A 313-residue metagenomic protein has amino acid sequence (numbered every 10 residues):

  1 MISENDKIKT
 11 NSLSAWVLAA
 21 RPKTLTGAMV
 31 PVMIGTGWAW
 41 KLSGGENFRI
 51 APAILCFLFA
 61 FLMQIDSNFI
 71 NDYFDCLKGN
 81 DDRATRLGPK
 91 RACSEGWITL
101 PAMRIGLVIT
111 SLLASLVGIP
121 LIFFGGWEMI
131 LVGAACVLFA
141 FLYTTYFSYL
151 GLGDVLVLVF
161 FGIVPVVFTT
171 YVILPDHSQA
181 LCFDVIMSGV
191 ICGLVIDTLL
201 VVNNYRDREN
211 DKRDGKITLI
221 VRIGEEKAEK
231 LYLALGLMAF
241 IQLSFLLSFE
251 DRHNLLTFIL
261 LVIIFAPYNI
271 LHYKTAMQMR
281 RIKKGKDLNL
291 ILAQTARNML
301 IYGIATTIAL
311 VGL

Functional and structural regions predicted by a protein language model:
M1-L55, F59, L150, D154: Topogenic membrane-insertion module of multi-pass membrane proteins
M29-G35, L156-T170, C192, V221-E225 (+1 more regions): Small-residue-rich segments of transmembrane alpha-helices in multi-pass membrane proteins, especially helix faces
M33, W38, G45-I70, I130-F141 (+1 more regions): Membrane-embedded alpha-helical segments that form the functional core of polytopic membrane enzymes, especially those
L62-L87, T198-I220: Acidic (Asp/Glu-rich) catalytic motifs at the cytosolic membrane interface
R83-F124, K216-H253, A296-R297: Multi-pass membrane catalytic core of lipid/isoprenoid biosynthesis enzymes
R91-H177: Intramembrane alpha-helical segments
V157-R208, D214, E226-E229: Functional transmembrane core segments of multi-pass inner-membrane proteins
D251-G312: Extended hydrophobic alpha-helices typical of membrane-associated regions
